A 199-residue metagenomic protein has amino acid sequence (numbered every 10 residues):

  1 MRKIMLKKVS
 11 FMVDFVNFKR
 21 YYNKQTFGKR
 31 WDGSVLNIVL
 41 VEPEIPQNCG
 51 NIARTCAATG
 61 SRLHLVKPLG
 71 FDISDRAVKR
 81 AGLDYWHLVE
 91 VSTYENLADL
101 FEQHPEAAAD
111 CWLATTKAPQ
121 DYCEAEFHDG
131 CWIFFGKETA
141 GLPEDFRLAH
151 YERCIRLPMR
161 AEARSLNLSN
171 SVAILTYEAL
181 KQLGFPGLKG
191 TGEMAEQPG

Functional and structural regions predicted by a protein language model:
K3-V9: Polybasic, lysine-rich low-complexity intrinsically disordered segments
S10-G199: Post-transcriptional modification and biogenesis factors for structured RNAs of the translation apparatus
